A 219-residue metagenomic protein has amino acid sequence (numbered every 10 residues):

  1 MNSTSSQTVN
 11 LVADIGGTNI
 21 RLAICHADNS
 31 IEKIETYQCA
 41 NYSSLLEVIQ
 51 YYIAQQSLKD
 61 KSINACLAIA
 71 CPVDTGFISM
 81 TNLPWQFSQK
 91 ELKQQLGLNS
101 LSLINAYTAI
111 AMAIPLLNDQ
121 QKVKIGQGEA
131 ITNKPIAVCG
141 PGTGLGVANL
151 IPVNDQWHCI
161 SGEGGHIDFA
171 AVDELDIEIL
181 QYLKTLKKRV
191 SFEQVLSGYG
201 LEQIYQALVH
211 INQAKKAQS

Functional and structural regions predicted by a protein language model:
N2-Y51, S161-H166: Short glycine-rich, Thr/Ser-proximal phosphate-binding strand/loop in the N-terminal lobe of ATP-dependent enzymes
Q7-T8, L98-N99, T132-I136: Short coil/turn connectors at secondary-structure junctions
I20-I24, C71, V138-C139, L145-I151: Short beta-strand scaffold segments in enzyme catalytic cores
L22, L92, L201: Residue-level signal for inorganic ion chemistry
A27-N29, L83-Q86, L117-I125, P152-I160: A glycine- and small-aliphatic-rich helix-loop capping segment at beta-alpha/alpha-beta transitions that lines
D28-I63, C71-L83: N-terminal phosphate-binding loop and adjacent alpha-helix
L58-T108, M112-Q121, V138: Short beta-strand-loop/turn "lid" adjacent to the catalytic site in phosphate-handling enzymes
Q127-A137, L145-S219: Glycine/GP-enriched mid-protein hinge/lid loop-to-helix segment characteristic of carbohydrate kinases
